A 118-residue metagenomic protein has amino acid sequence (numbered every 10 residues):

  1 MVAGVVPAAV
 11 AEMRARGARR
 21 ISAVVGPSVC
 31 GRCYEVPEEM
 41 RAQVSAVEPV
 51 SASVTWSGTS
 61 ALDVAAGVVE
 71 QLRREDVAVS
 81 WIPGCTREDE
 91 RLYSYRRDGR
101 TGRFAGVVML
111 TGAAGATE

Functional and structural regions predicted by a protein language model:
M1-E118: Active-site microenvironment for binding and transforming phosphate-containing groups
